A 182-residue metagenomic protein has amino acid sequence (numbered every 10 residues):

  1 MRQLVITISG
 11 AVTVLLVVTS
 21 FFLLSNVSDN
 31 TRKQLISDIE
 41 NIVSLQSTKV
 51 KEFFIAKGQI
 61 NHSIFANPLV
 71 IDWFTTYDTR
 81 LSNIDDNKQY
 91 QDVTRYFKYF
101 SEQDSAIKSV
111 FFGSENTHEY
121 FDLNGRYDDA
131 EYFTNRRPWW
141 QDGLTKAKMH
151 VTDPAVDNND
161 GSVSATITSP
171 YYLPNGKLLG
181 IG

Functional and structural regions predicted by a protein language model:
M1-K33, S37: Extreme N-terminal signal-anchor transmembrane helix of membrane signaling/transducer proteins, especially in bacteria
V17, K57, A106, S162 (+1 more regions): Residue-level signal for beta-strand positions within conserved beta-sheet cores that form or flank
S28, I71, Y172: Nucleotide phosphate-binding site architecture
S37-H150: Extracytoplasmic/periplasmic sensory segments of membrane signal-transduction proteins
F133-T134, D160-G182: Conserved beta-strands of PAS-like sensory domains
T152-P154, T168: Sensory input modules used in signal transduction, predominantly PAS/LOV/GAF but also related non-catalytic regulatory
V156-N158: PAS-family sensory domains
